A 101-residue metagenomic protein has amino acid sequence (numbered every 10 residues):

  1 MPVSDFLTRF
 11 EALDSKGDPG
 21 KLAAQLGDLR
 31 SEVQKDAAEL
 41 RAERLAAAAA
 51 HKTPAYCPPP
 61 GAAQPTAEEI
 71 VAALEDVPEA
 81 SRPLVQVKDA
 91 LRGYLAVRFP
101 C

Functional and structural regions predicted by a protein language model:
M1-E75, Y94: Short N-proximal segments of mature Sec-exported proteins
S81-C101: C-terminal partner/receptor-binding element of secreted or periplasmic proteins
